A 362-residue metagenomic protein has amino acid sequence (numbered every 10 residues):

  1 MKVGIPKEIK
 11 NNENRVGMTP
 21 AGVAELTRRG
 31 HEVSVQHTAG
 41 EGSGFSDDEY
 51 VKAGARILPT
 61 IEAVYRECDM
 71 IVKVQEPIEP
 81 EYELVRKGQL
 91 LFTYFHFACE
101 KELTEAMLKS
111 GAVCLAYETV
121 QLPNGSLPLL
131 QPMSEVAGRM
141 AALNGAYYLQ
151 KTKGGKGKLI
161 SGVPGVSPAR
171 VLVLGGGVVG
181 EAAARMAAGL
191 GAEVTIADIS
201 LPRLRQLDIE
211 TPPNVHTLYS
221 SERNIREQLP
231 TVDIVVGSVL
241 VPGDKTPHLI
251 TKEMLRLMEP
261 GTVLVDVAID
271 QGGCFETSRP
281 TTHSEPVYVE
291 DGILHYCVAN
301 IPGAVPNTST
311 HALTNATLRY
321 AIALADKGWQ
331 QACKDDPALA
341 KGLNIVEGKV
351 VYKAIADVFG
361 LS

Functional and structural regions predicted by a protein language model:
K2, E8, P77-A169, V298-N300: Glycine/serine-rich phosphate-binding loop and adjoining beta1-alpha1 elements at the start of nucleotide-handling
K2-A106, S110: An N-terminal-biased, well-structured beta-alpha scaffold segment characteristic of Rossmann-like dinucleotide-binding
P6-G42, T152-L240, V287: Glycine-rich phosphate/diphosphate-binding loop of Rossmann-like nucleotide-binding domains
V23, D47, T104, A142 (+4 more regions): Generic hydrophobic/aromatic pocket-lining and core-packing "Φ" positions
D69, Q75-E76, F95-H96, V239-G243 (+2 more regions): Short glycine-/small-residue-rich Rossmann-like dinucleotide-binding loops
E118-N144, Y148-L159, I269, C274-S362: Adenosine-phosphate binding glycine-rich loop
I209-D291: Rossmann-like adenosine-cofactor binding region
